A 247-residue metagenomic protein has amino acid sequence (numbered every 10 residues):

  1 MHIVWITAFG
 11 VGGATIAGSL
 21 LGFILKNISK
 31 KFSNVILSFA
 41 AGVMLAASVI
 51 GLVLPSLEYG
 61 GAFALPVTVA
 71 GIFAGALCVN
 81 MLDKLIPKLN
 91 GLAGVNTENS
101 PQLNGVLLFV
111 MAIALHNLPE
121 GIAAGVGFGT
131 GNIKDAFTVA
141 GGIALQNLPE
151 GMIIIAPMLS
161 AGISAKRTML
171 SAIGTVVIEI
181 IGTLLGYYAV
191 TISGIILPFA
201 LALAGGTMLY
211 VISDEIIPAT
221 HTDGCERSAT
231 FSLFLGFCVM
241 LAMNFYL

Functional and structural regions predicted by a protein language model:
M1-L247: Intrinsically disordered, metal-sensing/regulatory segments
